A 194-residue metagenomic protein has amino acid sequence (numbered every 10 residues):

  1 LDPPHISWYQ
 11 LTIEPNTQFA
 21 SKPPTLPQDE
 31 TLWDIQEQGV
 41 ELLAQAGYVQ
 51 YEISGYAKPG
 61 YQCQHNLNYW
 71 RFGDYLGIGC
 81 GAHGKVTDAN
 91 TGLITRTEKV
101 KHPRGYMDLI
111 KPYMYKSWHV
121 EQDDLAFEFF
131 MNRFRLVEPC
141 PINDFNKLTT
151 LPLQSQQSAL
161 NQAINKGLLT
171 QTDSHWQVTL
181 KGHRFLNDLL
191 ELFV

Functional and structural regions predicted by a protein language model:
L1-L151: C-terminal scaffold of the Radical SAM
G39-L43, A163, L189: Hydrophobic alpha-helical packing residues
T150-I164: Short amphipathic alpha-helical interaction segments
I164-S174: A short, conserved structural fragment
H175-T179: Minor-groove-contacting beta-hairpin "wing" of winged helix-turn-helix DNA-binding domains
K181-V194: Short, amphipathic alpha-helical interaction segments positioned at domain boundaries
